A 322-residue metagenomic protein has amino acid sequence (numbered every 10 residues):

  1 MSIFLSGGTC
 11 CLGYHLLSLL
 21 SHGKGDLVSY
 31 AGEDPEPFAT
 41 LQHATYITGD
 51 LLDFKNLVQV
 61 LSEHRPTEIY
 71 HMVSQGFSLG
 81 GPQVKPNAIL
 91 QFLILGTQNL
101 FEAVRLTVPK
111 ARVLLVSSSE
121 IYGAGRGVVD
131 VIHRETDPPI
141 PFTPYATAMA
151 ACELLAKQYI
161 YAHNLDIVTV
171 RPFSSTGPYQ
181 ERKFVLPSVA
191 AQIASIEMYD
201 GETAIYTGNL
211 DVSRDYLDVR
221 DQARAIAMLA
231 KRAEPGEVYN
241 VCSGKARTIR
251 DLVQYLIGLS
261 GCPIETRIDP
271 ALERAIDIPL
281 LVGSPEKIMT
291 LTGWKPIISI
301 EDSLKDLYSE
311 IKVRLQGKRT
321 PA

Functional and structural regions predicted by a protein language model:
S2-G23: N-terminal Rossmann NAD(P)H-binding glycine-rich loop of SDR-like oxidoreductase domains
S6-G7, S174-Q180, T203-R214, Y239-R247 (+2 more regions): Glycine-rich Rossmann NAD(P)(H)-binding loop
L51-F92: NAD(P)H-binding glycine-rich loop region in Rossmannoid oxidoreductase-like domains and their noncatalytic homologs
Q83-N99, R112, E120-T169: Catalytic helix-loop patch of NAD(P)-dependent Rossmann-fold dehydrogenases
G125-I132, L154-R214, V219-M228, A246 (+1 more regions): NAD(P)-dependent short-chain dehydrogenase/reductase
V189, R232-E273, K318: Mid/C-terminal beta-alpha module of Rossmann-like enzyme folds, strongest in SDR-family dehydrogenases/epimerases
V219, V238, P270-K295, S299-D302 (+1 more regions): Conserved C-terminal active-site "lid" loop/helix of NAD(P)H-dependent oxidoreductases that clamps the redox cofactor
I300-A322: Amphipathic terminal alpha-helices
